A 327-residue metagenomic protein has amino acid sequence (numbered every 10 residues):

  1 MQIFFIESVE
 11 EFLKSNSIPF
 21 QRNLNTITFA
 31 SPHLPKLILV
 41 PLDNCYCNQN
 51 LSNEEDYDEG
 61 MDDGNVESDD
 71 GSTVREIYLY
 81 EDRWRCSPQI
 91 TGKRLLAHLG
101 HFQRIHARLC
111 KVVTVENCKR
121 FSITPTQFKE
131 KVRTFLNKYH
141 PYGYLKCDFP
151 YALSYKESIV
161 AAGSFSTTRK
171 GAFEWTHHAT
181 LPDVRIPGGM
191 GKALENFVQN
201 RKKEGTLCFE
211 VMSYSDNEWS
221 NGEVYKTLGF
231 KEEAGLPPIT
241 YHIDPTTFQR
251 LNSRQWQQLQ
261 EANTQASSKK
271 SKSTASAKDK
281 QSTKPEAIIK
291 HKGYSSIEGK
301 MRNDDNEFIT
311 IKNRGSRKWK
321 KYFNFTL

Functional and structural regions predicted by a protein language model:
M1-N23: Acidic-basic catalytic patches of nuclease active cores, encompassing PD-(D/E)XK and other metal-cofactor nuclease
N23-I27, S215-D216: Interaction modules related to DNA damage response and DNA replication/repair
F29-I38, G171-F173: Active-site beta-strand-loop-beta-strand hairpin of nuclease catalytic cores that positions key catalytic residues
F29-L34, S154-K156, K321-F323: Active-site beta-strand termini and strand-to-loop segments that position acidic
K36-R83: Basic, amphipathic alpha-helical patches used to engage nucleic acids or provide basic targeting signals, exemplified
S68-F121: Basic, glycine-rich
A97, Q103-G205, E210, Y214-E223 (+2 more regions): A conserved beta-strand-loop-helix scaffold within acyl/acetyltransferase catalytic domains
Y214-I309, N313-F325: Active-site/acyl-donor-binding loops of N-acyltransferases
